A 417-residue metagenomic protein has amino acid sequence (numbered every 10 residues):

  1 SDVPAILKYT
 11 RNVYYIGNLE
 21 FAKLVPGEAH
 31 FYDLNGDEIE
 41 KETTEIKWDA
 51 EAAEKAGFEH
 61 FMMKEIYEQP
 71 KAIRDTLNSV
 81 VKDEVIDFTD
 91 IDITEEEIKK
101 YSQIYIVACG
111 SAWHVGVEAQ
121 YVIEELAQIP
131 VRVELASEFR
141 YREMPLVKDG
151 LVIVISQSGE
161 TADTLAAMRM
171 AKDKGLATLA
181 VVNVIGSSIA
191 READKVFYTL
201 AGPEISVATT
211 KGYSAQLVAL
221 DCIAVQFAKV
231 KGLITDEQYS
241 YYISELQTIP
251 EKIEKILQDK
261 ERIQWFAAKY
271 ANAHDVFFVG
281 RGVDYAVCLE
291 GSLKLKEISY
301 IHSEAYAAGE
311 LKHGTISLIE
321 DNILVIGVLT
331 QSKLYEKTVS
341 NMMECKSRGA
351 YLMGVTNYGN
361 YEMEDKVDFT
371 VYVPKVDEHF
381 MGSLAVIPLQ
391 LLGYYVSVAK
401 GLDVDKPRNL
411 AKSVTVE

Functional and structural regions predicted by a protein language model:
S1, K8-T10, R142-E143, S206-T210 (+3 more regions): Short, charged, surface-exposed secondary-structure boundary motifs
S1-K99, A112, Y121, E125-L126 (+8 more regions): N-terminal segments that mediate ammonia production and transfer in glutamine-dependent amidotransferase systems
N12, N18-E20, G27-A29, T44 (+16 more regions): Structural beta-strand/beta-sheet cores of well-ordered domains, especially the beta-sheet scaffolds that support
G36, Y351, E364-K366, V376-E417: Generic C-terminus detector
F58-M62, I73, G110-A119, F278 (+3 more regions): Conserved phosphate/anionic-ligand binding catalytic regions in large, soluble enzymes, centered on
Q69-I73, L77-Y105, K195-L324, S397-E417: Active-site phosphate/pyrophosphate-binding segments
K99-T248, R281, V328-P374, L392 (+1 more regions): Glycine-rich phosphate-binding loops that contact phosphosugars or nucleotide phosphates
V115-V117, R132-V133, A162-L165, Q264-F266 (+8 more regions): Extended hydrophobic-aromatic, low-complexity segments
